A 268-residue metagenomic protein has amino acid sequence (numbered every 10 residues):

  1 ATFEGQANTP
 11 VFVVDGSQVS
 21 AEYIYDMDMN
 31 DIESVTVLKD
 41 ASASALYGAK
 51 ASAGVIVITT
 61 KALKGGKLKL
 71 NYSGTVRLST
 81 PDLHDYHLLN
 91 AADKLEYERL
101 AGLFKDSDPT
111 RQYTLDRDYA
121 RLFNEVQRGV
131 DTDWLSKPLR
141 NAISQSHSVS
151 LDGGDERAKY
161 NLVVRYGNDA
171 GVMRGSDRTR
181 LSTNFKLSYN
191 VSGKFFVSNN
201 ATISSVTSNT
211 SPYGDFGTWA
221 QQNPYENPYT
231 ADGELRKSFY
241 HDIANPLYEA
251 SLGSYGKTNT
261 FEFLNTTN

Functional and structural regions predicted by a protein language model:
A1-A41, S73, S79, V126 (+2 more regions): Periplasmic plug
E4-Q6, P10, G54, A62-R174 (+2 more regions): Residues embedded in well-ordered regular secondary structure
G16, D232-R236: Detector for glycine-centered tight turns/loop "hinges" at secondary-structure junctions
V19, M27, L38-A41, K50-G54 (+3 more regions): Short, glycine/acidic-rich beta->alpha junctions
A21-E22, S44-L46, A170-R174: A generic structural signal for short coil/turn motifs at secondary-structure boundaries
D31-E33, A51-S79, R157-A170, R174-T230 (+1 more regions): Transmembrane beta-barrel strand/turn architecture of Gram-negative outer membrane proteins
K237-A244, Y248-L264: Transmembrane beta-strand segments of outer-membrane beta-barrel domains in Gram-negative and organellar OMPs
